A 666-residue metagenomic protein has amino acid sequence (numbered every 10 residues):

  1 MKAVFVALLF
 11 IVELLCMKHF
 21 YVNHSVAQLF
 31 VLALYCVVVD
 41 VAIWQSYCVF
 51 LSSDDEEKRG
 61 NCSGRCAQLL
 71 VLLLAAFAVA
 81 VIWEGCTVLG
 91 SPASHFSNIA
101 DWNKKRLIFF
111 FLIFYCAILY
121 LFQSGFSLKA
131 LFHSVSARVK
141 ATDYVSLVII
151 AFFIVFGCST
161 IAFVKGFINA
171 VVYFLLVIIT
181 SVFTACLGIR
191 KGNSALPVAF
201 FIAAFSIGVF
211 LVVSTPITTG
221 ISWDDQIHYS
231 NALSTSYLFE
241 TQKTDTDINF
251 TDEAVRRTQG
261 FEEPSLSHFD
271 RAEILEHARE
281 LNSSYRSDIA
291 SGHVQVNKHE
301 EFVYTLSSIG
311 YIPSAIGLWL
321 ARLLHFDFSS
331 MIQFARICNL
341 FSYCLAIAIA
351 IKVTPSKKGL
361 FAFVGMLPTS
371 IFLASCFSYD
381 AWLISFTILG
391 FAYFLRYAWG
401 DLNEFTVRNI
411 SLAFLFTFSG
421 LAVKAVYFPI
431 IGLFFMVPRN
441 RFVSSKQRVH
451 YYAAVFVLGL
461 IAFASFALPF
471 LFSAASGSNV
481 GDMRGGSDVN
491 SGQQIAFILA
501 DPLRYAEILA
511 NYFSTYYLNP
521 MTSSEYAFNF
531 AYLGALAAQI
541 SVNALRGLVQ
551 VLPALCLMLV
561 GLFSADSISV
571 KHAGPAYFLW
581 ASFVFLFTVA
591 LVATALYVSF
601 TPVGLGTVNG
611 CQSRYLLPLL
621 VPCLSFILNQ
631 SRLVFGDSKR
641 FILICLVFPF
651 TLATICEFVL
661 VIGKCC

Functional and structural regions predicted by a protein language model:
M1-F10, F20-A75, I113-F152, A162-L211 (+4 more regions): Start-transfer (signal-anchor) and selected internal transmembrane alpha helices of multi-pass inner/ER membrane
V41-V49, I118-K129, T522-F578, S582 (+1 more regions): Hydrophobic, aromatic-rich transmembrane alpha-helices and their immediate juxtamembrane boundary segments
C66, Y144-S146, F326-S329, I347-T369: Transmembrane-helix signature of polytopic, membrane-embedded enzymes that assemble or transfer cell-envelope glycans
S159, F372, R408-A425, I430-M436: Membrane-interface alpha helices of multi-pass inner-membrane proteins
L238-F334: Interfacial juxtamembrane loops and adjacent helix segments that form the catalytic/substrate-binding surfaces
C376-L383: Short acidic/glycine- and proline-prone juxtamembrane loop motifs at membrane-interface regions of multi-pass membrane
Y393-L402, F428-L460: Perimembrane helix-loop-helix junctions
F470-D566: Membrane-lumen/periplasm interface segments of multi-pass, membrane-embedded glycan/lipid transferases
